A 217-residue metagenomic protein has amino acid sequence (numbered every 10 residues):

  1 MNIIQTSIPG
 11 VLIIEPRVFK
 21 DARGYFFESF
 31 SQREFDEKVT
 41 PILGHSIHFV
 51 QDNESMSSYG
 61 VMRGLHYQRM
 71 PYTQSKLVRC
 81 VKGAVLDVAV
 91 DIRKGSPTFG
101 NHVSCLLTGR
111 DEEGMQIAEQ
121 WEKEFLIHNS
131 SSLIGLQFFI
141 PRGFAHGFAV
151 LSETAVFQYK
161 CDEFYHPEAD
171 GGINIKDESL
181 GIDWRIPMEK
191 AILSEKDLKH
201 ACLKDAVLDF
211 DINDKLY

Functional and structural regions predicted by a protein language model:
M1-S130, T154, C161-Y217: Non-catalytic, conserved peripheral segments adjacent to functional cores
S131-F148: Conserved SET/PR-domain catalytic core that frames the SAM/AdoMet-binding pocket
G143-C161: Ligand-binding loop in jelly-roll beta-barrel domains
